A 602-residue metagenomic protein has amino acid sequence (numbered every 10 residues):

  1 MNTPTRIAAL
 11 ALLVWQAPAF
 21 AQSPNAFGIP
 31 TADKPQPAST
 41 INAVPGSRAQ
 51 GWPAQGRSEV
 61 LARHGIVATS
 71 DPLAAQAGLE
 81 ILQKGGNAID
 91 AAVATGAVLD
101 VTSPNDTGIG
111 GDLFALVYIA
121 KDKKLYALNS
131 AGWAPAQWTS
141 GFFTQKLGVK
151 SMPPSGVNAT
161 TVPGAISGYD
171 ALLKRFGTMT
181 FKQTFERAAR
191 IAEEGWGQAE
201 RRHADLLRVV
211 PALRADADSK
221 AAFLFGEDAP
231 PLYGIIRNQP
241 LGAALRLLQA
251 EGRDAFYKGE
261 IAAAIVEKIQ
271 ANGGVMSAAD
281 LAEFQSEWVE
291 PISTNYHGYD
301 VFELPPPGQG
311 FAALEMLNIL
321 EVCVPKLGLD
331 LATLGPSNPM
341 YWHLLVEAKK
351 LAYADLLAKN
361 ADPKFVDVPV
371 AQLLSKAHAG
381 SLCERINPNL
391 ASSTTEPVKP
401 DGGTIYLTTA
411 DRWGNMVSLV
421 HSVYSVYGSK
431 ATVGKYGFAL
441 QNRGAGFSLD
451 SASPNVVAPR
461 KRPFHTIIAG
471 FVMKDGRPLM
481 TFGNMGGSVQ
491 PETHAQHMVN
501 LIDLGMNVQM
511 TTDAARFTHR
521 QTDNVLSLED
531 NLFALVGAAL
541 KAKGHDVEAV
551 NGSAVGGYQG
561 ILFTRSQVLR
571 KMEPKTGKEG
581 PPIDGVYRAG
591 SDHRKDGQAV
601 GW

Functional and structural regions predicted by a protein language model:
M1-A8: Bacterial N-terminal signal peptides that target proteins for export
Q16-P18: N-terminal signal peptide c-region/cleavage motif recognized by signal peptidases
Q22-Q76, E80, A88-E251, F256-K258 (+4 more regions): Noncatalytic scaffold domains of N-terminal-nucleophile
P45, N238, P325-V423, K435-Y436 (+2 more regions): Internal maturation/activation junctions in enzymes
V101-N105, D112-A127, V275-S277, N415-M480 (+2 more regions): Active-site rim segments in enzyme catalytic domains, especially the processed small/beta chain of N-terminal
T107, D112-I119, I405-A410, A469-F471 (+1 more regions): Short beta-strand scaffold segments in enzyme catalytic cores
W288, D401-T404, H465-I467: Short, small/polar residue-rich loop motifs at catalytic or cofactor-binding pockets
Y353, A358, F365, W413 (+3 more regions): Extended C-terminal subregions enriched in glycine
